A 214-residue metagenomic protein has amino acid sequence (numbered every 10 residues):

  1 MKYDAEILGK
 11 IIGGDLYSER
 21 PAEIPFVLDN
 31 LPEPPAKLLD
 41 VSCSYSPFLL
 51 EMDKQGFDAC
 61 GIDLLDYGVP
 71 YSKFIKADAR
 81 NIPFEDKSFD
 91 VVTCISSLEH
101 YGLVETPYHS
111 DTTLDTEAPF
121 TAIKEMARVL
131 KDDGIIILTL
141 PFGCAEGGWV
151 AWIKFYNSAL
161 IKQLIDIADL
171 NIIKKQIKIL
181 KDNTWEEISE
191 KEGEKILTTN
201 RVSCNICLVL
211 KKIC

Functional and structural regions predicted by a protein language model:
M1-R80, K87, F120-I123: Conserved N-terminal segment of class I S-adenosyl-L-methionine
I12-L16, L103-A118, G147-F155: Short, flexible/disordered intra-domain loops and linkers
L31-P32, L130-G134: A generic alpha-to-beta junction signature in SAM-dependent methyltransferases
Q55, S158-C214: A C-terminal cap/extension of S-adenosyl-L-methionine-dependent methyltransferases that defines the acceptor-substrate
T93, L98, G102: A conserved beta-strand element that flanks and buttresses the S-adenosyl-L-methionine
T112-D132: A short glycine-rich, Lys/Arg-flanked "PGG" loop and its adjoining helix->strand segment in the class I
D133-P141: Conserved beta-strand signature within the Rossmann-like core of class I S-adenosyl-L-methionine
